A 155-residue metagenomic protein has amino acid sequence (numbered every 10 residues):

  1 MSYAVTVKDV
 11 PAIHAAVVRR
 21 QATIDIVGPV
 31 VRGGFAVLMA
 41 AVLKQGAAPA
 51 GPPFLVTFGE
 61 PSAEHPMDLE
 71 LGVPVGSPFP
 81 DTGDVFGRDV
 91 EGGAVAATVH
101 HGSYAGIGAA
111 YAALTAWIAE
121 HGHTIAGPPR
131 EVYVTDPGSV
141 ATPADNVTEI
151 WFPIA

Functional and structural regions predicted by a protein language model:
M1-A155: A solvent-exposed interaction/effector surface
